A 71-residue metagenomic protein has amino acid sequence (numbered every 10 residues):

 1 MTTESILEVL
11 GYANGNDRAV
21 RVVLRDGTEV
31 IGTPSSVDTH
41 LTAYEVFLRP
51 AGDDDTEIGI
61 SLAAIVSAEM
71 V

Functional and structural regions predicted by a protein language model:
M1-V71: Conserved RNA-binding domains used in RNP assembly and mRNA/RNA metabolism
